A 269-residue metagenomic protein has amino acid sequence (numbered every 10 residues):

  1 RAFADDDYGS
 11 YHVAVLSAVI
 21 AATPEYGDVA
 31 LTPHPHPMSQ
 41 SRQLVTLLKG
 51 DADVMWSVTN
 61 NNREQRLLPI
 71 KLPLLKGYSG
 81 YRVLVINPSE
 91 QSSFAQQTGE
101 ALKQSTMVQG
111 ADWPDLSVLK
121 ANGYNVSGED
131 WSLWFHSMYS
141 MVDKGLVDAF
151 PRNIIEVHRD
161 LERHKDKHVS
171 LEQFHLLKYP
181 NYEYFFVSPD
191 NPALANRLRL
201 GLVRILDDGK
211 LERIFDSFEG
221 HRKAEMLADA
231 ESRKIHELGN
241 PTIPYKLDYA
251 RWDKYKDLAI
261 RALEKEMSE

Functional and structural regions predicted by a protein language model:
R1-R66, L198: Extracytoplasmic small-molecule ligand-binding "clamshell" domains of the periplasmic binding protein/Venus flytrap
D5-A22, L84-V126, F135-M138: Bilobed "Venus flytrap"/periplasmic-binding protein-like clamshell domains and structurally analogous long
Y11-V15, D190-G201, K210, I214: Short amphipathic alpha-helical coupling segments at ligand-binding clamshell hinges and other catalytic/signaling
H34-A52, N122, H136-E156: Short helices/loops that flank or line small-molecule/ion binding pockets
T46-L48, V54-L67, A149-V169: A ligand-binding cleft/hinge motif common to bilobed small-molecule-binding domains
R66-G80, A95-G99, Y184: A structural signal for short loop-to-beta-strand junctions that line the ligand-binding cleft of periplasmic/secreted
G77-V83, N87-S89, K165-R199, H221-Y245 (+1 more regions): Periplasmic-binding protein-like
G110, P114-N122, L202-S268: Ligand-binding clefts/hinges and TM-proximal coupling segments of bilobed small-molecule sensing domains
